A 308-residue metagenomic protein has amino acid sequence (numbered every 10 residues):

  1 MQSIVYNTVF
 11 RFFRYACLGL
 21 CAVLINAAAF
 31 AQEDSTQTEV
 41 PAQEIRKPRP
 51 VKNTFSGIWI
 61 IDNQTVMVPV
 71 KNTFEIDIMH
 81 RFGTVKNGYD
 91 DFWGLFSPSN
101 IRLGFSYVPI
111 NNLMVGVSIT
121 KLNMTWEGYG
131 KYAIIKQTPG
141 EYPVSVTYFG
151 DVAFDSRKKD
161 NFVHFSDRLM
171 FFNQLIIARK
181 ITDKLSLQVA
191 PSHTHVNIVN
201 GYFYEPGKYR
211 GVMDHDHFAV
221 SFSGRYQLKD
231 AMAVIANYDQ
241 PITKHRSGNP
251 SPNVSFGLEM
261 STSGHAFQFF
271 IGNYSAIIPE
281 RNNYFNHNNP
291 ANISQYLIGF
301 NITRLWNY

Functional and structural regions predicted by a protein language model:
M1-S35: Bacterial Sec-dependent N-terminal signal peptides
Q2-V5, F13, C17, F222-R225 (+2 more regions): Intrinsically disordered, low-complexity Ser/Thr/Pro-rich tracts
F13-A16, I181, Q227, W306: Small/flexible residues
Q32-K158, L169-N173, A178-V189, H193-T194 (+2 more regions): Transmembrane beta-barrel domains of Gram-negative outer membranes and organellar outer membranes
H164-P241: Detector for outer-membrane/organellar transmembrane beta-barrel domains, recognizing the amphipathic beta-strand
D216-A219, P250-V254: Charged helix-capping and loop-helix junction motifs
